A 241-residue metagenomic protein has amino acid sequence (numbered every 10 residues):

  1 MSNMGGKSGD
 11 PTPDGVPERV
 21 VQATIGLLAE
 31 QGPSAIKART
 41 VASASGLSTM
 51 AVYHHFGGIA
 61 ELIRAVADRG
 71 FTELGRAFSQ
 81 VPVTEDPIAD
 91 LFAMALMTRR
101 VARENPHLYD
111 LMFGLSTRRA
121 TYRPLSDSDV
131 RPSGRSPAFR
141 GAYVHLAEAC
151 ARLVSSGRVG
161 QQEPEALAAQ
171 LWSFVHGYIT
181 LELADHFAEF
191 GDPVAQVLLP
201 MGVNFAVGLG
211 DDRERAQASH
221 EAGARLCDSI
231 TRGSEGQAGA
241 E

Functional and structural regions predicted by a protein language model:
M1-G15, G26, S128, R213-E241: N-terminal intrinsically disordered/low-complexity leader segments
V16-I25, V41, V66-L74, F78 (+1 more regions): Generic hydrophobic, amphipathic alpha-helix propensity
R19, L27-E61, A65: Helix-turn-helix
L28, L62-G70, A77-F78, M112 (+3 more regions): Alpha-helical DNA-contacting segments of helix-turn-helix folds
S79-D110, G114, S133, A138-Y143 (+1 more regions): Hydrophobic alpha-helical connector segments
E104-S128, T180-A184, A188, A218: Amphipathic alpha-helical segments used for helix-helix packing
R119-S156, E163-Q170, A195-V207: Amphipathic alpha-helical packing segments from all-alpha helical-bundle domains
E148, R152, W172-F190, N204-Q217: Amphipathic C-terminal alpha-helical segment
